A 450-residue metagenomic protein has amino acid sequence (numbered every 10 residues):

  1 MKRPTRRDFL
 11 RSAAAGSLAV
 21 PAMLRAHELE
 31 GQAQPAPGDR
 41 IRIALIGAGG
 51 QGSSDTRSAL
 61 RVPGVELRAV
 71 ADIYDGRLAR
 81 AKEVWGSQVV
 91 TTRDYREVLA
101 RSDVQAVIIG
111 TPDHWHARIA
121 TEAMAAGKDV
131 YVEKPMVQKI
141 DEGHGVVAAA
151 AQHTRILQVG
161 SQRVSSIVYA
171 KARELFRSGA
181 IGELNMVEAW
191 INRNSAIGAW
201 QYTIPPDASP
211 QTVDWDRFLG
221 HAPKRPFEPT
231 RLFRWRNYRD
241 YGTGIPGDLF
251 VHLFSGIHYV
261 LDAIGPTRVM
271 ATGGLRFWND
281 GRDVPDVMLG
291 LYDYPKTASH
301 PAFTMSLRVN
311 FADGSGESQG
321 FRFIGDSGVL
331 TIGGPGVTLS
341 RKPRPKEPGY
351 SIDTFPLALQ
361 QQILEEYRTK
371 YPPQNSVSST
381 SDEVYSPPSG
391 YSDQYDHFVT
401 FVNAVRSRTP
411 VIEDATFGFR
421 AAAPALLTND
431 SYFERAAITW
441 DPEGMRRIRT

Functional and structural regions predicted by a protein language model:
M1-S17: N-terminal secretory signal peptides and thylakoid transit peptides that target proteins across membranes
G16-W85, R163-S166, I257: N-terminal Rossmann-like dinucleotide-binding module
S54-S58, R80-E83, R118-E122, E142-G143 (+4 more regions): Short, solvent-exposed loop/turn and secondary-structure capping segments
G64, D103, A180-E183, G265: Glycine-centered tight turns that cap/initiate beta-strands
V89-D94: Conserved SAM-binding strand-loop segment of SAM-dependent methyltransferases
V107-I108: N-terminal Rossmann-like NAD(P) cofactor-binding module of classical short-chain dehydrogenase/reductase
P112-D113, A117-S165, G179, R435: Beta-strand-loop-alpha-helix segment that lines the small-molecule cofactor/substrate pocket of alpha/beta enzymes
K171, E183, E188-W190, A196-T416 (+1 more regions): Contiguous beta-strand/loop segments that form the cofactor/metal-binding neighborhood of enzyme cores
